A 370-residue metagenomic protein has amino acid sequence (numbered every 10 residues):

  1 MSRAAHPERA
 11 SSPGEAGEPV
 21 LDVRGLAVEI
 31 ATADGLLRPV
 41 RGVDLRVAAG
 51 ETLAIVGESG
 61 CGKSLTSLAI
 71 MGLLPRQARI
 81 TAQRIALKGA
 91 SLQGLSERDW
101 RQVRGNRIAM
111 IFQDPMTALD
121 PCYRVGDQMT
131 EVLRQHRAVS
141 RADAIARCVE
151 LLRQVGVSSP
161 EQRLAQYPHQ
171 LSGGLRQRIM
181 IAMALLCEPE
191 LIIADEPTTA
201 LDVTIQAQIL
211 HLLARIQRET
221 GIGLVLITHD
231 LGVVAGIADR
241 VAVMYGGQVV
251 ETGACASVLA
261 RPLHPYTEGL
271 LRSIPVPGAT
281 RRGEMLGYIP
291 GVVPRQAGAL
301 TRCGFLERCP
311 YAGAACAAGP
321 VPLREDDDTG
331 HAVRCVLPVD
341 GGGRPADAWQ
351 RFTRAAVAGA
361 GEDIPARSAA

Functional and structural regions predicted by a protein language model:
G17, A33, A254-P365: Charged, flexible cofactor/metal-binding loops and thiol motifs
I30-A33, G72-Q77, G94-W100, D127-D143 (+3 more regions): ABC-type ATPase nucleotide-binding domains, specifically the catalytic core motifs of the NBD
G72, I193-P197, L201-E284: P-loop NTP-binding/switch modules centered on Walker-like glycine-rich loops
I80-S91: Conserved ABC transporter NBD signature motif
A90, D143-Q162, L271-R272: Conserved ABC ATPase "signature" region
Q166-L171, L175: Conserved ABC ATPase signature
L186-E190: A short, proline-enriched helix->beta-strand linker immediately N-terminal to the Walker B motif in ABC-type P-loop
